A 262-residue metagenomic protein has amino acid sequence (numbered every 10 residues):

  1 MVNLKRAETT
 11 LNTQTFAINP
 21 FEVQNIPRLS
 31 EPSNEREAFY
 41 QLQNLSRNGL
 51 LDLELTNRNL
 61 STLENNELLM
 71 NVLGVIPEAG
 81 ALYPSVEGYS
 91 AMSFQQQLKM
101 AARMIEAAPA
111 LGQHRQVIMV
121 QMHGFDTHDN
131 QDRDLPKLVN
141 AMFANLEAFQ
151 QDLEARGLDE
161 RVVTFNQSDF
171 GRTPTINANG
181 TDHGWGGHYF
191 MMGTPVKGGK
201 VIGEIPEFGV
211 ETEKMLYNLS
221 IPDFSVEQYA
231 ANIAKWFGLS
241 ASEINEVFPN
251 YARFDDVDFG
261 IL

Functional and structural regions predicted by a protein language model:
M1-F143, A148-D152, M191-M192, V201-L262: Feature for exported/extracytoplasmic and membrane-associated proteins, marking the mature portion
R115-V117, D159, Q167, G184-G187: Active-site lining segments that contact anionic ligands and/or coordinate catalytic metals
L146, L153-A178: Metal-dependent active-site segment of extracytoplasmic phospho-/sulfohydrolases and closely related
S168-K200: Histidine-centered active-site microenvironments of extracellular/periplasmic hydrolases and transferases
